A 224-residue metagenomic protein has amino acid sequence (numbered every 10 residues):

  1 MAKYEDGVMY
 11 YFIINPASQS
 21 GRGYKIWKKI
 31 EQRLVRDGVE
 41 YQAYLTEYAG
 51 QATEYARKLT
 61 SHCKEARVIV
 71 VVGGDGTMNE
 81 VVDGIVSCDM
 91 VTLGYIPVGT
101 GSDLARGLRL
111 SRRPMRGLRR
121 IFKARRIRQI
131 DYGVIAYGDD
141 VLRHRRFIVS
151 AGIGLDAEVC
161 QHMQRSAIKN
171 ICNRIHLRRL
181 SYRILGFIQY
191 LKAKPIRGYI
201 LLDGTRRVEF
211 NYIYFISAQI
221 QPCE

Functional and structural regions predicted by a protein language model:
M1-I69, N79, M115-L118: ATP/NTP phosphate-donor binding region
P16, V72-G74, V98: Glycine-rich beta-strand-to-loop/alpha-helix junction loops that act as flexible
Y24-I26, V82-I85, R106-L108: Short amphipathic alpha-helical segments
Q42-L45, V71, G94, V149: Active-site-adjacent beta-strand anchor residues
T77-D89: Short Gly/Thr/Asp-enriched flexible loops that form oxyanion-binding sites at enzyme active sites
S87-F215: Catalytic core of DAGKc-family lipid kinases
S217-E224: Phosphate-binding core of ATP-grasp and ATP-grasp-like enzymes
